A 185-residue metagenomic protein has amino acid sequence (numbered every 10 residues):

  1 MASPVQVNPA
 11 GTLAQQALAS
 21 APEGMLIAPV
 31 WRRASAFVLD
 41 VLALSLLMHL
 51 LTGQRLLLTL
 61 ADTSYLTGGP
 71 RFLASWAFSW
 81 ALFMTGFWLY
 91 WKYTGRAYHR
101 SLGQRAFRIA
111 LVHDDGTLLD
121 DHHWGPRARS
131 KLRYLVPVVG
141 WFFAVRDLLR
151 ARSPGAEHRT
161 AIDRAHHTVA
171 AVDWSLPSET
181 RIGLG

Functional and structural regions predicted by a protein language model:
A2-P22: Short, charged cytosolic
A2-Q6, S35-L51, G183: Alpha-helical transmembrane segments of integral membrane proteins, especially early/N-terminal helices
E23-L26, P70-A77, R127: Membrane-water interface of alpha-helical transmembrane segments
M25-S35, V41, Y90-Q104, L118-G185: Juxtamembrane cytosolic face of transmembrane helices
W31-A36, A74-F83, P126: Alpha-helical transmembrane segments of integral membrane proteins
V41-G53, F83, F87, L135-G140: Hydrophobic alpha-helical transmembrane segments in multi-pass membrane proteins
M48-M84, S153-P154: Membrane-helix interface segments in multi-pass membrane proteins
R105-D115: Juxtamembrane inter-helical linkers in multi-pass membrane proteins
